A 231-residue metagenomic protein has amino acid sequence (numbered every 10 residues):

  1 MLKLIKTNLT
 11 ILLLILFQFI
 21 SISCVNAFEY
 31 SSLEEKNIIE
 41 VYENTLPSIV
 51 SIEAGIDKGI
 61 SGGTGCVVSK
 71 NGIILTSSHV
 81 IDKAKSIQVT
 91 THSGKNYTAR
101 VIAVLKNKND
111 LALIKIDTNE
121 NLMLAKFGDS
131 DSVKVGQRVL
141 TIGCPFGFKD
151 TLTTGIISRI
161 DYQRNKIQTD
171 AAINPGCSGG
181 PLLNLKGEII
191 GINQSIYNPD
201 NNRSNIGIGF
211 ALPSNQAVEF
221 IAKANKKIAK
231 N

Functional and structural regions predicted by a protein language model:
L2-L12: Bacterial N-terminal signal peptides that target proteins for export
I11-S21: Bacterial N-terminal signal peptides
C24-I74, S86, T90, L111 (+1 more regions): N-terminal activation segment of mature serine protease catalytic domains
E40-V41, C66, R100-L105, D117-F148 (+1 more regions): Active-site substrate-binding loop(s) of clan PA
P47-I52, G65, G72, T76 (+9 more regions): Terminal peptide-recognition signature
I52, V68-K70, I102-V104, I160 (+3 more regions): Residue-level recognition of beta-strand microenvironments
G55, S69-N121: Catalytic-histidine neighborhood of serine endopeptidases, predominantly the chymotrypsin-like S1/PA family
I56-S61, A84-I87, L122, I142-T154 (+2 more regions): Active-site loop architecture of trypsin-fold serine endopeptidases
